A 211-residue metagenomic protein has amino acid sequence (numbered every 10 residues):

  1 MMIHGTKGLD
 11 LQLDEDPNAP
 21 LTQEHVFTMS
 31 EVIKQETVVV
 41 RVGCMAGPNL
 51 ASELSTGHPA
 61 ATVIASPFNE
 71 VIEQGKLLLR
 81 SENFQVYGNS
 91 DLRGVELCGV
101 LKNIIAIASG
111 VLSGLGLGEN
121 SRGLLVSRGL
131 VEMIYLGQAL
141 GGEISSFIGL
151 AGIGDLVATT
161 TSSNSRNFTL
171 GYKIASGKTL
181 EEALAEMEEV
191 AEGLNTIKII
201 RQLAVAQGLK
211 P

Functional and structural regions predicted by a protein language model:
M1-G57, G75: Rossmann-like NAD(P)(H) cofactor-binding subdomain of soluble oxidoreductases
G5, M45, N89-D91, L150: Conserved beta-strand termini and adjacent loop/short-helix elements that scaffold enzyme active sites in alpha/beta
L9, L54, V95, I148 (+1 more regions): Short clusters of hydrophobic/aromatic residues that line enzyme substrate/ligand-binding pockets
D10, L50-A51, V71-I72, G114 (+1 more regions): Short, acidic Gly/Pro/Ser/Thr-rich loop/turn segments
P17, L117-N120, L184: Short coil/turn segments at secondary-structure junctions
T22, V26-S30, F68, I72 (+8 more regions): Generic structural signal for well-ordered, non-membrane alpha-helical segments in soluble metabolic enzymes
V32-V42, P59-S146: Internal alpha-helical scaffold of NAD(P)-dependent oxidoreductase catalytic cores
K102, S109-S113, Q138-I148, G152-P211: NAD(P)-dependent Rossmann-like dehydrogenase/reductase catalytic/cofactor-binding core
